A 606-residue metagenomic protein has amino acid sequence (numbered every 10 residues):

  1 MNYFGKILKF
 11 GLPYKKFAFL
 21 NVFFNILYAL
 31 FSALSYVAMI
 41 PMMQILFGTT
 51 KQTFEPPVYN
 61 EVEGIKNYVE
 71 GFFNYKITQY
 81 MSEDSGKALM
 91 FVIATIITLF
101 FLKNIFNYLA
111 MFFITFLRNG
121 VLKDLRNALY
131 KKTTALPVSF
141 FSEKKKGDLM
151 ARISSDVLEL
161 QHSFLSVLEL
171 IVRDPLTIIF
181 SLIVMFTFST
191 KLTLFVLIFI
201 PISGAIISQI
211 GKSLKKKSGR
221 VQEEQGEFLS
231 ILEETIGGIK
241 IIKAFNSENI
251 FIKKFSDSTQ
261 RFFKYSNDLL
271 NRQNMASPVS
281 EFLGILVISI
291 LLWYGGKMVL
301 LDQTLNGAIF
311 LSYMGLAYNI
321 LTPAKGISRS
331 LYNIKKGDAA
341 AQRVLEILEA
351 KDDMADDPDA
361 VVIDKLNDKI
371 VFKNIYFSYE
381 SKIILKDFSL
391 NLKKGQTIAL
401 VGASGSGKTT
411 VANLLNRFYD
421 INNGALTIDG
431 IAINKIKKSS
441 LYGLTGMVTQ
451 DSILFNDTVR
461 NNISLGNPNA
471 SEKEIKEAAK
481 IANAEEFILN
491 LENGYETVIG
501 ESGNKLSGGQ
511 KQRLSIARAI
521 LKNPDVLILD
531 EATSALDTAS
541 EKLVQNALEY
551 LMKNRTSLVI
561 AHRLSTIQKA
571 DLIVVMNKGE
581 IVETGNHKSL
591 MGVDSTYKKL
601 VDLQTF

Functional and structural regions predicted by a protein language model:
M1-V37, L46-I96, L102, A110-I114 (+12 more regions): Membrane-integrated ABC transporters
N2-Y3, G11, I114-R118, T134-I179 (+1 more regions): Juxtamembrane loop-to-helix connectors within ABC transporter transmembrane domains
L20-L27, E169-R220, W293-L305, T322: Transmembrane helices of ABC transporter permease
I96-K103, N107, I200-I207, Q273-V287 (+1 more regions): Hydrophobic alpha-helical segments in the permease module
K144-G147, S218-D268, D359-V361: Loop segments that connect adjacent transmembrane helices in multi-pass transporters
K243-S247, N271, S280, N319-I347: Cytosolic ends of transmembrane helices, especially the final helix of ABC transmembrane type-1 domains
D356, I363-F606: ABC-type nucleotide-binding domain
